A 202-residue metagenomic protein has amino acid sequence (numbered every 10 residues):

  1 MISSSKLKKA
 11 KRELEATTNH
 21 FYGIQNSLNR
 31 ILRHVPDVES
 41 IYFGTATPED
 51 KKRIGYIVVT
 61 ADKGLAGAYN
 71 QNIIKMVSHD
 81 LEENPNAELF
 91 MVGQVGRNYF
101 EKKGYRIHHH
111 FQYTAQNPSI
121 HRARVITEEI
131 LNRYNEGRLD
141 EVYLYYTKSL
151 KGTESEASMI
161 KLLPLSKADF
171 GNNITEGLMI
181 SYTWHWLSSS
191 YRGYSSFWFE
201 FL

Functional and structural regions predicted by a protein language model:
M1-L202: C-terminal beta-strand-loop-alpha-helix "lid" module of Rossmann-like NAD(P)-dependent dehydrogenases
